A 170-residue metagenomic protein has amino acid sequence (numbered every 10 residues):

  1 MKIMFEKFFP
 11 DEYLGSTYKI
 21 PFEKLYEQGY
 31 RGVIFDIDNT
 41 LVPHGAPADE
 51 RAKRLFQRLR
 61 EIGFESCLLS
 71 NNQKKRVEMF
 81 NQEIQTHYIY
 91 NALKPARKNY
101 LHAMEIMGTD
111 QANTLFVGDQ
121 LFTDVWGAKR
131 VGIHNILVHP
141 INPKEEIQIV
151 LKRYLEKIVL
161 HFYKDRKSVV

Functional and structural regions predicted by a protein language model:
K2-F35, G45-A46, E50-E65, L69-V170: Asp-based, Mg2+/Mn2+-dependent phosphohydrolase catalytic module
